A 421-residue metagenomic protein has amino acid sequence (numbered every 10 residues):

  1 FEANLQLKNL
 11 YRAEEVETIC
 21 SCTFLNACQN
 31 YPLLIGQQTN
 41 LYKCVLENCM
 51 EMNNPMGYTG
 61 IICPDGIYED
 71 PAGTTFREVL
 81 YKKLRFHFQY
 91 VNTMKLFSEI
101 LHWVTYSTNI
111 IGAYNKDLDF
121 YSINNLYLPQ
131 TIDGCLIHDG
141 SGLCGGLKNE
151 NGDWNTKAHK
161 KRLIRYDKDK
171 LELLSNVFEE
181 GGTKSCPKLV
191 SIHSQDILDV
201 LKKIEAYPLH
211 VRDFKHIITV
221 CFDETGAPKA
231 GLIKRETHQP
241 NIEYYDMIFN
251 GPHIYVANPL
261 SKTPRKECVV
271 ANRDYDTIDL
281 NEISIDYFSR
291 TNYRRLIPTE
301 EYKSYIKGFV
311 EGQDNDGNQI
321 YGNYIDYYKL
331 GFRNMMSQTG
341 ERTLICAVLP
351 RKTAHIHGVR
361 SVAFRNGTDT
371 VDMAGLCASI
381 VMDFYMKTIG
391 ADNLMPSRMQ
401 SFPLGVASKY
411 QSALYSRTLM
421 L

Functional and structural regions predicted by a protein language model:
F1-L421: S-adenosyl-L-methionine
